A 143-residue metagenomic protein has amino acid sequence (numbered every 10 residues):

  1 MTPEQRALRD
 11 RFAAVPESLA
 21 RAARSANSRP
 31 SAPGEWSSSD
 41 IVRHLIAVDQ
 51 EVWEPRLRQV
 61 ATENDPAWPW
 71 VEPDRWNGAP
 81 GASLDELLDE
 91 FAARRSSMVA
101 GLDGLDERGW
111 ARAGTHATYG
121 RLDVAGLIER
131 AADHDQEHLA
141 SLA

Functional and structural regions predicted by a protein language model:
M1-D10, E51-F91: Short, helix-capping/interhelical loops that line the mouth of catalytic, cofactor-, or ligand-binding pockets
T2, N27-A32, D106: Alpha-helix initiation/capping motif
T2-A13, E35, S39, R43 (+2 more regions): Amphipathic, non-membrane alpha-helical segments in soluble helical-bundle scaffolds
R11-V15, A20-A22, D74-R112: Acidic/histidine-rich alpha-helical segments that form the ligand environment of transition-metal centers
L19-A26, L142: Alpha-helix C-terminal capping segments
S28-P73, A113-A143: Short, contiguous alpha-helical
